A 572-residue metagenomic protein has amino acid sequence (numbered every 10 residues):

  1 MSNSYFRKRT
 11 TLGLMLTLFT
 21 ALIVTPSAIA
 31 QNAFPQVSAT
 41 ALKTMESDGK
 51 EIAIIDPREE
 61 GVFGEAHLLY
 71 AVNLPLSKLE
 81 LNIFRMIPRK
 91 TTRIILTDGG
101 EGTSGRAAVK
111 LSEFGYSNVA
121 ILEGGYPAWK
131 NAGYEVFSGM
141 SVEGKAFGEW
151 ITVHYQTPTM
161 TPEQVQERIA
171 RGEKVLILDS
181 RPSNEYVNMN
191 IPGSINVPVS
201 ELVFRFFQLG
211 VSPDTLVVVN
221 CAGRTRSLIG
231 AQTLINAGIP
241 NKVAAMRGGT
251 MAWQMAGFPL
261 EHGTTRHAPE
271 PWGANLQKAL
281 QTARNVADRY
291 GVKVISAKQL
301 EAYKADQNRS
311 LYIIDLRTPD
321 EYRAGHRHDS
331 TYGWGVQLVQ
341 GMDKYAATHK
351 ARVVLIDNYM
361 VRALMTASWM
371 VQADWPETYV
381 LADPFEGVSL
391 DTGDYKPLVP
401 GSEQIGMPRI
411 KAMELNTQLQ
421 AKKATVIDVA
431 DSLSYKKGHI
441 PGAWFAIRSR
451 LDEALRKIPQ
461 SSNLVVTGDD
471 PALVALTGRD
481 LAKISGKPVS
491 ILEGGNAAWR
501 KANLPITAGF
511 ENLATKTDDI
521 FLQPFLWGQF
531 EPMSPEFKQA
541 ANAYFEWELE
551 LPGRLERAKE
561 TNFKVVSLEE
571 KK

Functional and structural regions predicted by a protein language model:
S2, F6, A28-A53, E60-L176 (+3 more regions): Rhodanese-like catalytic fold shared by cysteine-dependent sulfurtransferases and DSP/PTP-type phosphatases
G13-S27: Bacterial N-terminal signal peptides
